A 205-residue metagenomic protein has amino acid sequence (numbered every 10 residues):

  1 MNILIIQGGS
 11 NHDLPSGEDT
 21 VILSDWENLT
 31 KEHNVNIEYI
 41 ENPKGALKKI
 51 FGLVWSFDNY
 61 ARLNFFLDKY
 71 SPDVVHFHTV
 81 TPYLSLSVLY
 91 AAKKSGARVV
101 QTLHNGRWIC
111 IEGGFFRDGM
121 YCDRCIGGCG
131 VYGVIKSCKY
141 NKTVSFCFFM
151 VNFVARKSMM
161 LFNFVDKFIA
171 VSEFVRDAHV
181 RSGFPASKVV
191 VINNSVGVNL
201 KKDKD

Functional and structural regions predicted by a protein language model:
M1, N199-D205: Nucleotide-sugar donor-binding and catalytic loop/hinge architecture of NDP-sugar-dependent glycosyltransferases
M1-P43, D68-Y70, V88, S95-R98: N-terminal subdomain of nucleotide-sugar transferases
I5, F66-L84, A97-R107: Short N-terminal targeting/anchoring amphipathic segment
G8, L103-G106, G113, G127 (+1 more regions): Histidine-centered beta-alpha loop that forms part of the nucleotide-sugar donor binding/catalytic region in diverse
Y39-N64, F77-T79, K136-M150: A short, charged, and often flexible helix/loop element on the N-terminal side of the glycosyltransferase catalytic
A61, F65, K94, R107-C110 (+1 more regions): Membrane-proximal helix-turn-helix segments that form the acceptor-binding/catalytic region of lipid-linked
V100-Q101, N163-E173: A short beta-strand/loop micro-motif in the catalytic core of glycosyltransferases that engages the nucleotide-sugar
F174, S195: Carbohydrate-associated surface elements
